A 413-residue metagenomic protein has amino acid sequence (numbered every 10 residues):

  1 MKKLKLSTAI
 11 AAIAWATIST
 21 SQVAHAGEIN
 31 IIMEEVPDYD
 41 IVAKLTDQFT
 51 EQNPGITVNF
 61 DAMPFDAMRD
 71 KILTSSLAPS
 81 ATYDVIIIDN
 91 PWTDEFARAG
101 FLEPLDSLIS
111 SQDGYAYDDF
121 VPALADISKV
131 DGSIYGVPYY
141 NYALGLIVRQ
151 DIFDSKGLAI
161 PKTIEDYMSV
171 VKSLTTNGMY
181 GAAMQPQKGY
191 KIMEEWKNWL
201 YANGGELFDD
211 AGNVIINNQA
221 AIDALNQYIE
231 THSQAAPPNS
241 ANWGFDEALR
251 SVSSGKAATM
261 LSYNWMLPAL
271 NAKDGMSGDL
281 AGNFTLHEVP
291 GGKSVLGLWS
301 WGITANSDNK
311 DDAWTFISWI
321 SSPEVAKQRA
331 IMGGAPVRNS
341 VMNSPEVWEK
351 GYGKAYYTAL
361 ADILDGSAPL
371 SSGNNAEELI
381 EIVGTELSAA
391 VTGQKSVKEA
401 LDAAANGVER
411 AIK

Functional and structural regions predicted by a protein language model:
E28, Q48-F120, K129, D151 (+5 more regions): Extracytoplasmic "Venus flytrap"/periplasmic binding protein-like
Q52, I222, N226, E230-A236 (+7 more regions): Extracytoplasmic/periplasmic substrate-recognition and gating elements
Q52, T57, D154, E346 (+1 more regions): Conserved C-terminal helix/tail region of periplasmic/extracytoplasmic solute-binding proteins
N90-A143, M168, E195, D279-T285 (+2 more regions): Hinge/lid segment of periplasmic solute-binding proteins
D106-F120, P186-Q187, N203-D223, N271-S294 (+2 more regions): Short, solvent-exposed loop/beta-turn-alpha elements that line the ligand-binding surface or hinge of extracytoplasmic
A123, A281-G282, H287, I331-T385 (+1 more regions): Long, aromatic- and glycine/proline-rich binding clefts that accommodate carbohydrate-like moieties
D131, Y135-Y139, L144, M168-V214 (+2 more regions): Extracytoplasmic/periplasmic solute-binding protein
V170-T175, A211-A241, T285: Glycine-centered hinge/linker elements that transmit conformational signals in sensory and ligand-binding systems
